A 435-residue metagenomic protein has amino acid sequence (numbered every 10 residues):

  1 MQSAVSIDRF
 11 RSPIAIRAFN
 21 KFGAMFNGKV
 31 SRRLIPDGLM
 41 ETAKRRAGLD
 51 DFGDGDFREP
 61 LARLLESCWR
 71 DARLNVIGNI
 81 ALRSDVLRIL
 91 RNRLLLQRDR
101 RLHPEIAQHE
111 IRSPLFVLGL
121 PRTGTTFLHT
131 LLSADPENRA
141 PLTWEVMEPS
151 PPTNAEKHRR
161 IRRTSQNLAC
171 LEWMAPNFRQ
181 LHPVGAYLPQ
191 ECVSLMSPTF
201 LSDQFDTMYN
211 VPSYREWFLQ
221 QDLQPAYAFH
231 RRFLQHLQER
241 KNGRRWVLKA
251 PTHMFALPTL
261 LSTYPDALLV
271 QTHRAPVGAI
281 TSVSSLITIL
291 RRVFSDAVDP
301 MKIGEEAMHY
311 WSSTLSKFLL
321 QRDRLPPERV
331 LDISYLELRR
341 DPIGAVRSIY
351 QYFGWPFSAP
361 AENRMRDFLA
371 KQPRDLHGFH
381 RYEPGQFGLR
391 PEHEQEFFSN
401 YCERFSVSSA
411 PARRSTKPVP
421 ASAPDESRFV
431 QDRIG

Functional and structural regions predicted by a protein language model:
M1-R98, N210-Y227, L237-K241, V283-G435: PAPS-dependent sulfotransferases, especially Golgi type II membrane carbohydrate sulfotransferases
R98-Q108: Pre-Walker A adenine-sensing motif
F116-D135: Glycine-rich phosphate-binding P-loop
L118-L120, V247-P251, Y335: Short His-Asn-centered micro-motif
A134-W144: Post-Walker A helix-loop "phosphate-sensing" segment adjacent to the P-loop in P-loop NTPases
E145-W246: PAPS-dependent sulfation machinery
F233, E239-D266: Flexible, glycine/threonine-enriched loop-and-boundary segments that flank and lead into catalytic domains of large
K249, L260-S285: Conserved phosphate-donor/acceptor-positioning beta-strand/loop module used by diverse small-molecule
